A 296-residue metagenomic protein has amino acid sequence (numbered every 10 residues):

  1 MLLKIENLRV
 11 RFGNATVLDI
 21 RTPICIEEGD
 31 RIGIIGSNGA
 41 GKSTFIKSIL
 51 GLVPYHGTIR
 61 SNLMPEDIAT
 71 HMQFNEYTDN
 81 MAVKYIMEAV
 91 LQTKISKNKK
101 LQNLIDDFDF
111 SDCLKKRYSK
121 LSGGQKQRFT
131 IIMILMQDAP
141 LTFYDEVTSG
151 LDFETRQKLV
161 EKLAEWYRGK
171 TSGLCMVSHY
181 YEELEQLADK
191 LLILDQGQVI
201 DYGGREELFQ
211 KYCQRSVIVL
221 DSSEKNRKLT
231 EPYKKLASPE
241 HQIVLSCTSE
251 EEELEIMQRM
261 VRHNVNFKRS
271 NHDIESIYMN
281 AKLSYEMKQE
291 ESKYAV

Functional and structural regions predicted by a protein language model:
M1-I5, R9-T22: A short, flexible loop at the N-terminus of ABC-type nucleotide-binding domains that lies
I35-S37: The feature captures the beta-strand-to-loop junction immediately N-terminal to the Walker
F74, D79-I95: Q-loop/switch helix immediately C-terminal to the Walker
N98-C113, L135: Conserved ABC ATPase "signature" region
I131: Hydrophobic anchor residue at the start of the ABC signature
T142-D145: Catalytic Walker B motif of ABC-type/P-loop ATPase nucleotide-binding domains
T248-V296: C-terminal coupling/interaction segments
